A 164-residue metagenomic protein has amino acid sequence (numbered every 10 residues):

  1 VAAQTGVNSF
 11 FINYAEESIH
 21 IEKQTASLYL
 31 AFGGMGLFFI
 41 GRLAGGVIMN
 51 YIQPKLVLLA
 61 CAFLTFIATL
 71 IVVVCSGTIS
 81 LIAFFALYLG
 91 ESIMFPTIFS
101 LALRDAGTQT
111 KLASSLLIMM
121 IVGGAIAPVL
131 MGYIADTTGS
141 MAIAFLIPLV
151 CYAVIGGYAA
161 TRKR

Functional and structural regions predicted by a protein language model:
V1-F32, G36: Extracytoplasmic gate region of multi-pass secondary transporters
A15-E16, I48-M49, M131-S140, A144: Interfacial helix-cap and linker-helix signal at transmembrane-aqueous boundaries of multi-pass secondary transporters
G34-I40, I121-G123: Short hydrophobic/small-residue motifs within alpha-helical transmembrane segments of multi-pass transporter-like
I40-P54, A135-D136: Helix-to-loop junctions at the C-terminal end of transmembrane segments in multipass secondary transporters
L56-I71: Structural signature of the two symmetry-related core transmembrane helices
V73-F84: Helix-loop junctions at membrane interfaces in 12-TM secondary transporters
S92-G107: Intracellular juxtamembrane helix-capping segments at the cytosolic ends of symmetry-related transmembrane helices
L149-R164: Multi-pass alpha-helical transporter architecture, strongest for 12-TM Major Facilitator/SLC carriers used
